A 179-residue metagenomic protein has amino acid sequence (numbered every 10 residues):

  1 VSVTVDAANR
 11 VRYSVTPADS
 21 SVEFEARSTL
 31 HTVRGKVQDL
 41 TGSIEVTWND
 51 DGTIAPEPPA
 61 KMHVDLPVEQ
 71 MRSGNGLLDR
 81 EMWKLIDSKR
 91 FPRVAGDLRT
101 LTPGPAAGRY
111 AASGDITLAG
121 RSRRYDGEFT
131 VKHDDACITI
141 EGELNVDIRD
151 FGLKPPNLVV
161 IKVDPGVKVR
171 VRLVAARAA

Functional and structural regions predicted by a protein language model:
V1-A179: Low-complexity, acidic/polar, glycine-enriched regions of mature
